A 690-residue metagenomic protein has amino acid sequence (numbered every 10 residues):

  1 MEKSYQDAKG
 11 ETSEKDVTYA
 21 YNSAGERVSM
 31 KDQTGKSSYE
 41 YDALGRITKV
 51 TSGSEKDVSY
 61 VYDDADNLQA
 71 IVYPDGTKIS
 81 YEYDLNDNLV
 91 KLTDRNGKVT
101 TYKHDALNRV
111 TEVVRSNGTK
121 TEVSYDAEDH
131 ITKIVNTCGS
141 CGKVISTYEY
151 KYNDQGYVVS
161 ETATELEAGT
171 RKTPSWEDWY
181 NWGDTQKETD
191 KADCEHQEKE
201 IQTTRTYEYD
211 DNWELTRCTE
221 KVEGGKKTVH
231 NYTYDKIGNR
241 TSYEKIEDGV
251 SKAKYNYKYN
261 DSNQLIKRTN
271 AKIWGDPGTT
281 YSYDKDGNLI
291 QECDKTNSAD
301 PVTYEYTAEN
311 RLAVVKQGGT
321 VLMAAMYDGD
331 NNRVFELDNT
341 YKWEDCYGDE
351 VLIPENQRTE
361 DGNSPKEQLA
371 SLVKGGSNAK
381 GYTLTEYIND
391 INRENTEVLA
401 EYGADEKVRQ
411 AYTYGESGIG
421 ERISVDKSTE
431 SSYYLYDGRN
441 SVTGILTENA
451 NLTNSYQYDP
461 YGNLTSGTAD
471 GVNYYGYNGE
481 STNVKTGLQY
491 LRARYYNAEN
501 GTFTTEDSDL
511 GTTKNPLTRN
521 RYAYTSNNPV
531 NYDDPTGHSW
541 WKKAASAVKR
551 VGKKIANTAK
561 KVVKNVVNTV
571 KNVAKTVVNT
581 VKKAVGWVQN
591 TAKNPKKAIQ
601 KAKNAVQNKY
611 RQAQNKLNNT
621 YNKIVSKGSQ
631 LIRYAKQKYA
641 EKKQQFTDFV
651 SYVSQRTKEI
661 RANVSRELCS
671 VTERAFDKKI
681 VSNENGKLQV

Functional and structural regions predicted by a protein language model:
M1-D32, K36-S52, K56-Y73, T77-D94 (+18 more regions): Beta-strand elements of repeat-based all-beta scaffolds
D64-D66, K254-D261, R409-Y412, I423-A493 (+4 more regions): A motif-centric feature for acidic-aromatic and gly/ser/thr-rich catalytic loops and repeats
W176-W182, W540-K687: Membrane- and interface-active hydrophobic/amphipathic segments that mediate membrane binding, fusion, translocation
Y327-D328: N-terminal amphipathic, basic-rich helices that act as targeting or association modules
T512-L517: Short linker/helix segments within small regulatory modules
P535-G537: Charged, gly/pro-enriched flexible loop segments at helix/strand junctions
